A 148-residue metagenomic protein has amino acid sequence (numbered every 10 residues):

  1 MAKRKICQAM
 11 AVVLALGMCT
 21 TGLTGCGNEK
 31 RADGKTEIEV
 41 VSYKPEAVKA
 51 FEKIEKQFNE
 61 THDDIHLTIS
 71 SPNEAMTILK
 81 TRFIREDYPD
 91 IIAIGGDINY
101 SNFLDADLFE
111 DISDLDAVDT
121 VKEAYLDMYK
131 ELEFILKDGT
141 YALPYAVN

Functional and structural regions predicted by a protein language model:
M1-E39, E60: Short, low-complexity disordered leader/linker segments with a strong preference for bacterial N-terminal type II
G34-P45, I65-S70, I91, Y141: Short, well-ordered beta-strand elements
P45-H66: Short, polar/charged alpha-helical segment
S71-I78, D97: Short helix-initiation/N-cap motifs at beta->coil->alpha
T77-Y88: Short helices/loops that flank or line small-molecule/ion binding pockets
Y88-I94: Periplasmic-binding protein-like
D97-N148: Hinge/lid segment of periplasmic solute-binding proteins
